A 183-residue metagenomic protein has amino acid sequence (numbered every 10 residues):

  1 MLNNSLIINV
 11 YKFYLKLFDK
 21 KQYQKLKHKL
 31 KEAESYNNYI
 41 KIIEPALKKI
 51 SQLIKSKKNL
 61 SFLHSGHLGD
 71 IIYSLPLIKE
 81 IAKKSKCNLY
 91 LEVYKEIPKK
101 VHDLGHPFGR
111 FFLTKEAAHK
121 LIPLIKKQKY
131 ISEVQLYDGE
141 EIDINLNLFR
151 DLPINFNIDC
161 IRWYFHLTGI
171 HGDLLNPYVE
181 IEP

Functional and structural regions predicted by a protein language model:
L2-P183: Catalytic machinery of carbohydrate-active enzymes, primarily nucleotide-sugar-dependent glycosyltransferases
